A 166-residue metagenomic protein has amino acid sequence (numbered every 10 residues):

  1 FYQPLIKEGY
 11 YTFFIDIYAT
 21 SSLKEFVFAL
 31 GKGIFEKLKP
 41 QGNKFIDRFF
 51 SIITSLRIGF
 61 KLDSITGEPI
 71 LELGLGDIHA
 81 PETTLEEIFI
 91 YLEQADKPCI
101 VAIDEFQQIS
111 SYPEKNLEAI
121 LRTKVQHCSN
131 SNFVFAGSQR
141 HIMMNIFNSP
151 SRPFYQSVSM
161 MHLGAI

Functional and structural regions predicted by a protein language model:
Y2-C99: P-loop NTPase nucleotide-binding core
L5, I34, V125, P150-S151: Active-site catalytic pocket residues across diverse enzymes, especially alpha/beta-hydrolases
E8-T12, S129-S131, Q156-S159: Short glycine-/polar-rich loops that comprise or flank the Walker A/P-loop and associated switch/sensor motifs
A19, S159-I166: Conserved AAA+ ATPase "SRH/arginine-finger" region at the nucleotide-binding site
G31-K32, L117-I120, P150-F154: Glycine-rich, phosphate-binding/catalytic loops in enzymes
L71-R140, N148: Conserved Walker B catalytic segment
R140-V158: Short regulatory helix/loop adjacent to the ATP-binding pocket of P-loop NTPases
